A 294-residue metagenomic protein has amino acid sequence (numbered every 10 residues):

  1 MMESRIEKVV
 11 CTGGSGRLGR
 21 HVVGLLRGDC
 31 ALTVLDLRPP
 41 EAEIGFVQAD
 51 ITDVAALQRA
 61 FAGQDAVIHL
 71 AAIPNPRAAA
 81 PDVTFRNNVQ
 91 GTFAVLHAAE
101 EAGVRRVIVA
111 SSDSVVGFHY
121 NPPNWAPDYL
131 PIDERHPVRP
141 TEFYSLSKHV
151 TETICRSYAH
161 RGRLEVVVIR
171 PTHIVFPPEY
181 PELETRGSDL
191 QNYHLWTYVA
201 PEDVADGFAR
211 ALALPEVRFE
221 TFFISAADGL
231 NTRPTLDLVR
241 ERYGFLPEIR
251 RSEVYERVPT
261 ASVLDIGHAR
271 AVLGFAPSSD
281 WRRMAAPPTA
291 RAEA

Functional and structural regions predicted by a protein language model:
V9-G28: N-terminal Rossmann NAD(P)H-binding glycine-rich loop of SDR-like oxidoreductase domains
A49-N87, A98: NAD(P)H-binding glycine-rich loop region in Rossmannoid oxidoreductase-like domains and their noncatalytic homologs
R86, N121-G162: Catalytic helix-loop patch of NAD(P)-dependent Rossmann-fold dehydrogenases
A94-T141: Conserved Rossmann-fold NAD(P)-dependent oxidoreductase catalytic core, especially the SDR/UDP-sugar
E134-T141, V168-D203: A conserved pocket-lining segment of Rossmann-fold NAD(P)-dependent short-chain dehydrogenase/reductase
R161-E165, F176-D189, R210-F222: Glycine/proline-rich active-site loop of Rossmann-fold NAD(P)-dependent oxidoreductases
D206-I266, A292-A294: Mid/C-terminal beta-alpha module of Rossmann-like enzyme folds, strongest in SDR-family dehydrogenases/epimerases
T260, I266-V272, A276-A294: Amphipathic terminal alpha-helices
